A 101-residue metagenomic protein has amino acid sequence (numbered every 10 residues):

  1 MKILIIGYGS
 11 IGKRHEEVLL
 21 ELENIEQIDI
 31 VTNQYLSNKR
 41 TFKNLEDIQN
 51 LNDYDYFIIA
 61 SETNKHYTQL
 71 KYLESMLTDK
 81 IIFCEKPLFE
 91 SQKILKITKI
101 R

Functional and structural regions predicted by a protein language model:
M1-R40, L51: N-terminal Rossmann-like dinucleotide-binding module
I11, R40, I59-A60, R101: Conserved N-terminal glycine/acidic-rich loop preference
G12, S37, N64-K65, E90: Glycine-rich nucleotide phosphate-binding loop and flanking beta-alpha elements of Rossmann-like dinucleotide-binding
N33, E62, P87: Flexible loop residues that form catalytic and substrate-binding hotspots at small-molecule/glycan-binding clefts
R40-D47, T63: Glycine-rich, highly charged phosphate/nucleotide-binding loops
N44-D53, K96-I97: Short amphipathic alpha-helix with an adjacent loop that forms part of the alpha/beta core around
Y56-I59, Y67-R101: Beta-strand-loop-alpha-helix segment that lines the small-molecule cofactor/substrate pocket of alpha/beta enzymes
